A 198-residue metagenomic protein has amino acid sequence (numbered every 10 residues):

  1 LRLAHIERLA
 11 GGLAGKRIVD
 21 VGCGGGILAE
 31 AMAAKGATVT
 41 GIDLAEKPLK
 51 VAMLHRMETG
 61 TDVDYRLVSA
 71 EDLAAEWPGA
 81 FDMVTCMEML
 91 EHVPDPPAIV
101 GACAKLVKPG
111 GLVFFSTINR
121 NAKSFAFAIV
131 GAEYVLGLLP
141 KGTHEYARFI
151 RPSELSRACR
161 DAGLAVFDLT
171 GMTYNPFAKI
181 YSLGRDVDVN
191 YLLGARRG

Functional and structural regions predicted by a protein language model:
L1-K16: Conserved alpha-helix/loop element of class I SAM-dependent methyltransferases that forms part of the SAM/SAH-binding
K16-G24: Conserved class I S-adenosyl-L-methionine
I27-L73: Class I SAM-dependent methyltransferase SAM/SAH-binding core
T85: A conserved beta-strand element that flanks and buttresses the S-adenosyl-L-methionine
P97-P109: A short glycine-rich, Lys/Arg-flanked "PGG" loop and its adjoining helix->strand segment in the class I
L112-L136: Conserved class I S-adenosyl-L-methionine
G137-E154: Acceptor-substrate binding/catalytic loop of class I
I180-G198: Core SAM-dependent methyltransferase catalytic element
